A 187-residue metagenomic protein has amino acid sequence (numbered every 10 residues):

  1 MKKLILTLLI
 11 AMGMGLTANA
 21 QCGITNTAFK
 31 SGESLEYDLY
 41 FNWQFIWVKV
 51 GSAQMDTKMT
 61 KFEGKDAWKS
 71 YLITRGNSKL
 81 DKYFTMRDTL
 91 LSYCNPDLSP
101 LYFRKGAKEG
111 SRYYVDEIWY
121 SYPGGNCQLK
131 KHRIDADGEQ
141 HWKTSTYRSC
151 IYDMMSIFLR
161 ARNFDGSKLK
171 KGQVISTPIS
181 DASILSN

Functional and structural regions predicted by a protein language model:
M1-L4: Positively charged n-region of N-terminal signal peptides that target proteins for export
T7-G15: Bacterial N-terminal signal peptides
A20-T89, G106-Y113: N-terminal cleavable signal peptides for secretion/export
K30-G32, Y113-N187: Solvent-exposed helix/loop surface patches that form functional interfaces
Y37, S70-L72, S99-K105, C127-H132 (+1 more regions): Short hydrophobic/aromatic-rich beta-strand segments that constitute the beta-sheet cores of beta-sandwich/beta-barrel
K58-F62, Y93-N95, S121-P123: Short beta-strand micro-motifs enriched in acidic
M86-L101: A short, surface-exposed beta-strand/turn
